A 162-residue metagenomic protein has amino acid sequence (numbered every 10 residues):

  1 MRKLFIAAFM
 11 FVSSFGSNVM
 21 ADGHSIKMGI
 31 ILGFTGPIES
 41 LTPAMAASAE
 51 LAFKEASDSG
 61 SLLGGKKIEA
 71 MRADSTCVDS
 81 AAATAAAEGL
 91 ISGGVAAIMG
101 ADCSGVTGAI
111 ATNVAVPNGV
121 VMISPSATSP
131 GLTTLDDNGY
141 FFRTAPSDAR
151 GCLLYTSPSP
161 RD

Functional and structural regions predicted by a protein language model:
M1-L4: Positively charged n-region of N-terminal signal peptides that target proteins for export
A7-S14: Bacterial N-terminal signal peptides
S17-A21: Sec/Tat signal peptide C-region and signal peptidase I cleavage site
G29-E50, A73-S80, D102: Extracytoplasmic "Venus flytrap"
A47-A70: Signal peptide-proximal N-terminal region of secreted/periplasmic/extracellular or secretory-lumen proteins
V78-G94: Short, well-structured alpha-helical segments in soluble
S92-S157: Extracytoplasmic ligand/sensor domains, especially the bilobed periplasmic-binding protein
P158-D162: A short, hydrophobic C-terminal helix/tail in secreted or cell-surface proteins
